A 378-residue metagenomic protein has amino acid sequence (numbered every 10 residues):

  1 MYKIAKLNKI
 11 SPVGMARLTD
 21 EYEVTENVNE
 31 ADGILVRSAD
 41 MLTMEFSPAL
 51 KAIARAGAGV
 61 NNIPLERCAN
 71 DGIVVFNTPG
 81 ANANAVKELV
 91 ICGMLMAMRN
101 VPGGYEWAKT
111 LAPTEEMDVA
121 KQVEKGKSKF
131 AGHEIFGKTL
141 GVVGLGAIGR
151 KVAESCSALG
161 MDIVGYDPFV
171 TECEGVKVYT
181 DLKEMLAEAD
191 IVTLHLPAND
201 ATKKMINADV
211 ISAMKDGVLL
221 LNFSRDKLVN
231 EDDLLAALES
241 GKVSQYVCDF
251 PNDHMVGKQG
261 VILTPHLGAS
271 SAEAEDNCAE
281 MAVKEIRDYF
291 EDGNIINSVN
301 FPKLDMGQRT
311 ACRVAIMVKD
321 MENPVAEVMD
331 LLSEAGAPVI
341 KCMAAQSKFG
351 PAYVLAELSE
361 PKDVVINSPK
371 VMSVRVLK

Functional and structural regions predicted by a protein language model:
M1-T78, A187, N207-S212, L219 (+3 more regions): An N-terminal-biased, well-structured beta-alpha scaffold segment characteristic of Rossmann-like dinucleotide-binding
Y2-A5, V13, D20-T25, N77-A85 (+9 more regions): Structural/interface elements that position substrates and couple domains in central-metabolism enzymes
L42-M44, V164, P168-M255, S270: Rossmann-like adenosine-cofactor binding region
P79-T139, N297: Phosphate-binding beta-alpha-beta segment of Rossmann-like dinucleotide-binding domains, i.e., the NAD(P)
K87-E106, S157-M161, E280-N294, M329-G336: Oxidoreductase and adenylate-handling cofactor-binding alpha/beta cores
L145-G146: Glycine-rich Rossmann-fold phosphate-binding loop(s) that bind the pyrophosphate of adenine dinucleotide cofactors
G149-R150: N-terminal Rossmann-fold NAD(P) dinucleotide-binding loop
Q259, L267-K378: NAD(P)-dependent dehydrogenase/reductase Rossmann-like domain
